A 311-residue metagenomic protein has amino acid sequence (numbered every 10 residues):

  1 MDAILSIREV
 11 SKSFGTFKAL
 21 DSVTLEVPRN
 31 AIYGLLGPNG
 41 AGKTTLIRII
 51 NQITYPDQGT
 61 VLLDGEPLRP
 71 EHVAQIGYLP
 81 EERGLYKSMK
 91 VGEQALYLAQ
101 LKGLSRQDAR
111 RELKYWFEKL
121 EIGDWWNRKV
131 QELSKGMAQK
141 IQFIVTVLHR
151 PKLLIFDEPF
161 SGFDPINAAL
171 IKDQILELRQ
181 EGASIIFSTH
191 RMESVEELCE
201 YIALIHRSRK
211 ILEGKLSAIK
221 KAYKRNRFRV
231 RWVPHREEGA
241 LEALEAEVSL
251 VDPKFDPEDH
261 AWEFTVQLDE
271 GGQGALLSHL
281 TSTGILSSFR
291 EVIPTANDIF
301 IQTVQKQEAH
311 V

Functional and structural regions predicted by a protein language model:
M1-S11, K306-V311: ABC-family P-loop ATPase nucleotide-binding domain
D2-L5, K12-H206, I211-L212: ABC transporter nucleotide-binding domains
S11, R69, G92, M192 (+4 more regions): Alpha-helix N-cap/helix-start and coil->helix boundary motif
H72, Y223, V304: Short, flexible helix/strand-to-coil boundary loops that buttress conserved ligand/catalytic motifs in alpha/beta
D173-Q267: ABC transporter nucleotide-binding domain
L268-V311: C-terminal coupling/interaction segments
